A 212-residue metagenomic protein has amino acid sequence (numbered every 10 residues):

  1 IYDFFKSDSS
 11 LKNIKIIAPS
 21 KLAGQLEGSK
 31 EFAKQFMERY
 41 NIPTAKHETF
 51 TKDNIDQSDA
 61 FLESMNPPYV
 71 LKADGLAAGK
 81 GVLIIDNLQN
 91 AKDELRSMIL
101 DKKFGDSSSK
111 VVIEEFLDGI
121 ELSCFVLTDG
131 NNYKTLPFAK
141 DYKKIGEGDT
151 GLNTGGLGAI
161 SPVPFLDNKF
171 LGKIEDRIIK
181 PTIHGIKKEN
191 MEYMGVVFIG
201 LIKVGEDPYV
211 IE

Functional and structural regions predicted by a protein language model:
I1-S29, N41-K52: A short, GP-enriched loop/loop-strand-helix hinge that lies immediately N-terminal to, or at the N-terminal rim
K15-P19, N41-E48, P68-Y69, K103-K110 (+2 more regions): A short alpha-helix-loop-beta-strand transition element characteristic of N-terminal alpha/beta dinucleotide-binding
L22-E27, L76-A78, K143-I145: Short gly/pro/ser/thr-enriched loop/turn and capping motifs at secondary-structure boundaries
Y40, F61, N87: Nucleotide-activated sugar donor-binding and catalytic core shared by glycosyltransferases and related lipid-linked
Q57-S58: Short acidic active-site motifs
N66-N87: Conserved anion/nucleotide-ligand pocket segment
G81-I211: Internal nucleotide-binding/catalytic subdomain
